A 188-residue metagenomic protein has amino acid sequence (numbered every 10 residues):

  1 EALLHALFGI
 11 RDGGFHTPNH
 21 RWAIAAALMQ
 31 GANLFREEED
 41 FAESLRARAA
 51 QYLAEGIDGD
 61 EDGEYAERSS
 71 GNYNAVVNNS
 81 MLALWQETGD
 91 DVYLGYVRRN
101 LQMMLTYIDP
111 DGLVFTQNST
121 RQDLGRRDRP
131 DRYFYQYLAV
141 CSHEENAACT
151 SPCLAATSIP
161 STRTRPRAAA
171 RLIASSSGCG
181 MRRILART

Functional and structural regions predicted by a protein language model:
E1-G95: Aromatic-lined, polymer-binding surfaces characteristic of secreted/periplasmic polysaccharide-degrading enzymes
T88-T188: Extended polysaccharide-engagement surfaces of secreted carbohydrate-active enzymes
